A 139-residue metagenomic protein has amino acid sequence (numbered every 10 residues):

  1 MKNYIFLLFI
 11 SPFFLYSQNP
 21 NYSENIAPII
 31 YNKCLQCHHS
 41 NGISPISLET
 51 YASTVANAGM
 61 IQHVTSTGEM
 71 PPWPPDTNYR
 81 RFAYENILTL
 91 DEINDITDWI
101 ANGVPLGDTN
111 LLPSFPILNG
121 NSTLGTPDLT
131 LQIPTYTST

Functional and structural regions predicted by a protein language model:
M1-S23: Bacterial Sec-dependent N-terminal signal peptides
S17-T139: Aromatic- and Gly/Pro-enriched helix-to-coil junctions and flexible linker segments
